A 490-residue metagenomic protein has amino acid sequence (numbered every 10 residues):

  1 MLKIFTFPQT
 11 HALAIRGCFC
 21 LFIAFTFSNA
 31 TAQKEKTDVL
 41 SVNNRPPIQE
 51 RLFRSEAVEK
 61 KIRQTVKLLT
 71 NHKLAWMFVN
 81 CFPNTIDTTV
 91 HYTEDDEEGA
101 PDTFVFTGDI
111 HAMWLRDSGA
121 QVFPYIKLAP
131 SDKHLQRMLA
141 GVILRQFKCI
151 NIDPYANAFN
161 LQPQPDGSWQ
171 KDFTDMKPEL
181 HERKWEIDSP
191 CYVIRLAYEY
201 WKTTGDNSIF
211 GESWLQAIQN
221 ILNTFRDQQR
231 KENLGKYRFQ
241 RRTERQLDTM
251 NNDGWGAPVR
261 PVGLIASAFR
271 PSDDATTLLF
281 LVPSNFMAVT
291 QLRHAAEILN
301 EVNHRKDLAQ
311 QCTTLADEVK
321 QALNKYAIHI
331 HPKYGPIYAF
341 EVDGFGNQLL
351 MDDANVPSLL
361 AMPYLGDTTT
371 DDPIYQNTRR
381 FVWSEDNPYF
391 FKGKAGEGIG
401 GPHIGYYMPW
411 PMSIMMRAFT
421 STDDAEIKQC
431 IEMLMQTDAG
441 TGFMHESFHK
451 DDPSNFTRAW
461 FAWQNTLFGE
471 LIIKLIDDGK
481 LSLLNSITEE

Functional and structural regions predicted by a protein language model:
M1-K34: Bacterial Sec-dependent N-terminal signal peptides
Q33-R116: Low-complexity, Ser/Thr/Pro/Gly-enriched N-terminal "stalk/linker" regions
F53, A57-T70, A120-K133, Y192-N207 (+4 more regions): Well-ordered alpha-helical scaffold segments within catalytic/enzyme domains
M77, K133-C149, N207-R226, A295 (+4 more regions): Extended, well-ordered alpha-helical scaffold segments
T85-A100, Q164-F173, P258-R270, Y389 (+1 more regions): Active-site-adjacent bridging/hinge elements
H111-L139, I143-L247, A462-I476: Aromatic-rich carbohydrate-recognition surfaces in CAZymes
L115, N151-Y155, F159-Q162, S168 (+3 more regions): Extended ligand-binding clefts on enzyme/binding-domain cores
D172-P178, R183-E186, L349-T369, Y407-E490: C-terminal capping/lid segments that line or modulate ligand- or cofactor-binding pockets
